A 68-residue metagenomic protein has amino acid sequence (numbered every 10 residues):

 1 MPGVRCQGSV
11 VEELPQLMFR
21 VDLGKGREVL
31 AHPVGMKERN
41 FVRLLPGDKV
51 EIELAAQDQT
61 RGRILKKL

Functional and structural regions predicted by a protein language model:
M1-L68: Exposed beta-strand/loop interface patches that mediate assembly or binding
